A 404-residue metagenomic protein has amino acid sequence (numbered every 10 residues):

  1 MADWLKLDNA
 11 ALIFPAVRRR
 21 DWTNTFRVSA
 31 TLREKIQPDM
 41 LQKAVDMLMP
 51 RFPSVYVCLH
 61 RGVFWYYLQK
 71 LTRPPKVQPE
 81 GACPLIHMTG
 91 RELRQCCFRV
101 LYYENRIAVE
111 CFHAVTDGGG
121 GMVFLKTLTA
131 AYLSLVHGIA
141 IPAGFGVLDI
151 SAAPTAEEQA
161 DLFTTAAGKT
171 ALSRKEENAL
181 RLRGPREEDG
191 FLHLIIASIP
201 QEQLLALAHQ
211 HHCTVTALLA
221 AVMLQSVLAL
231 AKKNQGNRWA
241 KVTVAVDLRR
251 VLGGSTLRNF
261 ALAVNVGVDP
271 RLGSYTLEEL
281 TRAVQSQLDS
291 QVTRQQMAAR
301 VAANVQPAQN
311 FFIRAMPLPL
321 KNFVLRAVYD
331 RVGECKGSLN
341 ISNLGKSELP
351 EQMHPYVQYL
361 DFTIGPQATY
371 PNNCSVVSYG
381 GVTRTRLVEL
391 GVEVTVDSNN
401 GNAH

Functional and structural regions predicted by a protein language model:
M1-F64, R73-R99, A229-H404: Acyl-thioester-dependent acyl-group transfer interface
A2-N9, V115-V123, T127-A206, A403-H404: Non-catalytic, low-complexity flexible loops and terminal extensions
R27, E110, P185-E187: A short, mixed-charge helix-start or loop-turn motif at secondary-structure junctions
T31, R91-L135, G144, L148-E158 (+1 more regions): Histidine-centered acyl-transfer/condensation active-site motif and its immediate structural neighborhood
R33-F52, E110-K126, I196-K233, T385 (+1 more regions): Acyl activation and transfer enzymes in specialized metabolism, enriched for ANL adenylate-forming modules
F64-L71, V109: Generic recognition of long tandem-repeat/solenoid scaffolds
I107, V215, R238-A240: Alpha-helical scaffolds flanking conserved acidic
L128, Y132-V136, V227, L288 (+1 more regions): Short, well-ordered alpha-helical segments in soluble proteins
